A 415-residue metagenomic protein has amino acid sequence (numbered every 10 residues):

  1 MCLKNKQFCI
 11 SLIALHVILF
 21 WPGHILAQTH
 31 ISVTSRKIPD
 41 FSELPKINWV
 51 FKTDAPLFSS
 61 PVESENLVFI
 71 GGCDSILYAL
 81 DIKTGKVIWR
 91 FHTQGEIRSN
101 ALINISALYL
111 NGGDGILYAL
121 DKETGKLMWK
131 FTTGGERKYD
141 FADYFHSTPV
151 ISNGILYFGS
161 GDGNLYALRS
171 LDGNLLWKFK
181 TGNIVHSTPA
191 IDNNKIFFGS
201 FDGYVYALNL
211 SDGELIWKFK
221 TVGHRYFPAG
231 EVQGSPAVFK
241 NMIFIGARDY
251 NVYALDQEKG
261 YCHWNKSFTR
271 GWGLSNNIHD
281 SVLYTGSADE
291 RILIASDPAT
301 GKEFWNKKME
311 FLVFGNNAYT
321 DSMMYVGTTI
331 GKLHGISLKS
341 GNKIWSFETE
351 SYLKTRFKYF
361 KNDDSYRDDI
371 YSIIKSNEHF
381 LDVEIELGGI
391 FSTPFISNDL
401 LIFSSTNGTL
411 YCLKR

Functional and structural regions predicted by a protein language model:
S11-F20: Bacterial N-terminal signal peptides
H30-R36, F41-V62, W89-N104, L127-I151 (+8 more regions): Extracytoplasmic beta-rich repeat domains
N48-S75, T406-G408: Beta-strand-rich domains and repeat architectures in extracellular enzymes and scaffolds, especially beta-propellers
G72-C73, G112-G113, S160, S200 (+4 more regions): Structural signature of WD-repeat beta-propellers
D81-T84, D121-G125, R169-G173, N209-G213 (+4 more regions): Short loop/turn segments that connect beta-strands within beta-propeller blades
E384-R415: Blade-level signature of beta-propeller repeat domains, shared across WD40, Kelch, NHL, RCC1 and BNR/Asp-box propellers
